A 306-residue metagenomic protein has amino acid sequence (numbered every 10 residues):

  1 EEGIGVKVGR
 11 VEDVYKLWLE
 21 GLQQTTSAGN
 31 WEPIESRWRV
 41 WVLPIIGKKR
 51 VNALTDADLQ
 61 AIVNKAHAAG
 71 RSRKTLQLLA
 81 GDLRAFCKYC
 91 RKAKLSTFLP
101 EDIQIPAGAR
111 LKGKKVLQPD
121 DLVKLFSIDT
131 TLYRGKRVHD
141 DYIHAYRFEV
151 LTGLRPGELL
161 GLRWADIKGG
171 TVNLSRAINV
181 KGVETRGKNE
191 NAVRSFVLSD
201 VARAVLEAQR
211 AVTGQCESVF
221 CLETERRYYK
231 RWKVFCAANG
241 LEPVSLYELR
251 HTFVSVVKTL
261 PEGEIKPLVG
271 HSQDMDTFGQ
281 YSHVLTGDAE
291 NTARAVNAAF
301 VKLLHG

Functional and structural regions predicted by a protein language model:
E1-V6, K188-E190: Short, surface-exposed polybasic/aromatic micro-patch for ligand or macromolecular engagement
I4-E12, K16-Y89, K94-T97, L111-K114 (+3 more regions): N-terminal core-binding DNA-recognition domain of tyrosine site-specific recombinases/integrases
A53-D56, I105, S127, G161 (+2 more regions): Phosphate-coordinating loops and pocket residues in cytosolic domains that bind phosphorylated ligands
A69-R73, Q77-G81, K92-L160, A192 (+2 more regions): Basic, Lys/Arg- and aromatic-enriched nucleic-acid-binding interface segment
K74, K92, R147, L151-E158 (+3 more regions): C-terminal catalytic core of tyrosine-transesterase DNA break-rejoin enzymes
P119-V123, T130, A177, L198-E242 (+1 more regions): Active-site/catalytic core of tyrosine-dependent DNA strand-transfer enzymes
S127, K181-V183, G187-V193, V197-A204 (+4 more regions): C-terminal secondary-structure termini that scaffold catalytic or DNA-interacting sites
A165-T171, P243, L260-S282, G306: Short, polar N-cap/turn motifs at the start of nucleic acid-interacting alpha helices
